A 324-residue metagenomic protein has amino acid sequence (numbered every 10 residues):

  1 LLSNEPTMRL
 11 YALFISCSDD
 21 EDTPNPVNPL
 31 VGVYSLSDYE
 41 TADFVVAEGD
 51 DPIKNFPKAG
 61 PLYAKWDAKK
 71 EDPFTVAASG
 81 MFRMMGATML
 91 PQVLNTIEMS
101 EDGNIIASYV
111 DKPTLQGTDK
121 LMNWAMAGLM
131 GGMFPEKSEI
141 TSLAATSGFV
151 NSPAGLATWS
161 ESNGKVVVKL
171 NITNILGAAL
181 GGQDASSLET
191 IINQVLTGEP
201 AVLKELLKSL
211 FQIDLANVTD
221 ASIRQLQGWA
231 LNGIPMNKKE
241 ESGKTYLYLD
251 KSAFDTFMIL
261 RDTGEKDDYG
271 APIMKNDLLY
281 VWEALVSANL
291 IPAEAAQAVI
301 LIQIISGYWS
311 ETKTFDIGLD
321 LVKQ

Functional and structural regions predicted by a protein language model:
L1-E5: Bacterial N-terminal signal peptides that target proteins for export
L13-S16: C-terminal motif of bacterial Sec signal peptides marking the signal peptidase cleavage site
D20-L156, S160-Q324: Lipid interaction determinants
